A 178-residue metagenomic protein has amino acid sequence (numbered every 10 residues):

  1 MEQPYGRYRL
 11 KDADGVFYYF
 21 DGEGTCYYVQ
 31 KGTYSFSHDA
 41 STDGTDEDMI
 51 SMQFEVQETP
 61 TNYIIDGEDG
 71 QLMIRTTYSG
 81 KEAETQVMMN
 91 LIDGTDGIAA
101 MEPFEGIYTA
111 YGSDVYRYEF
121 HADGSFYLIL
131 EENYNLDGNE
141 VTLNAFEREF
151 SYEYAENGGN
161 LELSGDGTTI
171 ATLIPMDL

Functional and structural regions predicted by a protein language model:
M1-V29, T33-S37, D43-E131, D137 (+1 more regions): Lipid interaction determinants
